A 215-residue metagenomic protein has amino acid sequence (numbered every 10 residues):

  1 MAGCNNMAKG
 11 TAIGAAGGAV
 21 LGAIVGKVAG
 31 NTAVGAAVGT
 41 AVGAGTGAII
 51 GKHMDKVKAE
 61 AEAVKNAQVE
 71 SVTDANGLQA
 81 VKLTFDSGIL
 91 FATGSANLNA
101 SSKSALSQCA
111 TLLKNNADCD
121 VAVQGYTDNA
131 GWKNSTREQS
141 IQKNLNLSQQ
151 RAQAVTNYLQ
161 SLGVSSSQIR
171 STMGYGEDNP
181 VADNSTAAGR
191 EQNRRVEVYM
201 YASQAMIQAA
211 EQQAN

Functional and structural regions predicted by a protein language model:
M1-G3: C-terminal motif of bacterial Sec signal peptides marking the signal peptidase cleavage site
N5-E62: Short, low-complexity, glycine-enriched hydrophobic/amphipathic alpha-helices that associate with lipid bilayers
A15, A19-I24, K56, S101-Q108 (+4 more regions): Extracytoplasmic/secreted proteins, especially bacterial periplasmic and envelope-associated proteins
V25, T46-I50, N66, T111-D118 (+1 more regions): Sec-exported extracytoplasmic/periplasmic mature domains
H53-K82: Amphipathic, membrane-active segments
K65, G77-V81, F85-S87, G94 (+3 more regions): Envelope-exposed proteins and targeting segments
L90-G131, T156, Q160, V198 (+2 more regions): Periplasmic peptidoglycan-binding/anchoring modules of Gram-negative envelope and division proteins
T127-Q208, N215: Periplasmic OmpA-like peptidoglycan-binding domain that tethers envelope proteins to the cell wall
